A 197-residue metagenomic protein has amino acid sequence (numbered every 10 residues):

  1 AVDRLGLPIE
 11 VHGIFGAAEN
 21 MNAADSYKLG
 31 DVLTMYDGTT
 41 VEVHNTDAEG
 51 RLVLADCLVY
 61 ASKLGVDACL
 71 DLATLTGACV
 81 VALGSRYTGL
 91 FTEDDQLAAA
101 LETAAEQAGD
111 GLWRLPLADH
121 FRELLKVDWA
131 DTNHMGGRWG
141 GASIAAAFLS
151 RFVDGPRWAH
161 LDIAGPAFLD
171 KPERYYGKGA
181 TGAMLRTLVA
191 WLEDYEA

Functional and structural regions predicted by a protein language model:
A1-A197: A generic structural signal for tightly packed, nonpolar segments enriched in small/aliphatic residues
